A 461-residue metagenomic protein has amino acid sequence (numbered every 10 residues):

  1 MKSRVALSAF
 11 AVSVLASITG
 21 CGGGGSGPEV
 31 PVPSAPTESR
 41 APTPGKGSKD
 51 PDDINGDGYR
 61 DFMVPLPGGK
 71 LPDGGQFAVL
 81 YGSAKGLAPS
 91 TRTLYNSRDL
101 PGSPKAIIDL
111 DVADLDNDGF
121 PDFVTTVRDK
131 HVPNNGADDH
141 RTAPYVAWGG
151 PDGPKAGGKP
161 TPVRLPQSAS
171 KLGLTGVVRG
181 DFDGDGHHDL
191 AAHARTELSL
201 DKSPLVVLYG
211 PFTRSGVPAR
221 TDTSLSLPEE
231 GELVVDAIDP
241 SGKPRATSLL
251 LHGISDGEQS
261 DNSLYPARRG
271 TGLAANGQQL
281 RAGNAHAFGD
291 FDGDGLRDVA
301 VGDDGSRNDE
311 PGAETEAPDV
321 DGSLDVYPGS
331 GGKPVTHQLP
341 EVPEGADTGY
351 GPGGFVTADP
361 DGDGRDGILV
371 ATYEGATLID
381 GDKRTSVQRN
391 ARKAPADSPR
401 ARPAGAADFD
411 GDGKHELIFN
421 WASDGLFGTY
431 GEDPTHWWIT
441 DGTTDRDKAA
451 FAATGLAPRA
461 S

Functional and structural regions predicted by a protein language model:
K2-S461: Beta-propeller-forming repeat regions
